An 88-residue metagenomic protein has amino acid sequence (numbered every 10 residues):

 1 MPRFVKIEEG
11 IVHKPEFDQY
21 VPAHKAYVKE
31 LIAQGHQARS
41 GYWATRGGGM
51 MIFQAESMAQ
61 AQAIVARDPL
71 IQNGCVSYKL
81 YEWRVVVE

Functional and structural regions predicted by a protein language model:
M1-E88: Conserved, structured core segments of small domains
